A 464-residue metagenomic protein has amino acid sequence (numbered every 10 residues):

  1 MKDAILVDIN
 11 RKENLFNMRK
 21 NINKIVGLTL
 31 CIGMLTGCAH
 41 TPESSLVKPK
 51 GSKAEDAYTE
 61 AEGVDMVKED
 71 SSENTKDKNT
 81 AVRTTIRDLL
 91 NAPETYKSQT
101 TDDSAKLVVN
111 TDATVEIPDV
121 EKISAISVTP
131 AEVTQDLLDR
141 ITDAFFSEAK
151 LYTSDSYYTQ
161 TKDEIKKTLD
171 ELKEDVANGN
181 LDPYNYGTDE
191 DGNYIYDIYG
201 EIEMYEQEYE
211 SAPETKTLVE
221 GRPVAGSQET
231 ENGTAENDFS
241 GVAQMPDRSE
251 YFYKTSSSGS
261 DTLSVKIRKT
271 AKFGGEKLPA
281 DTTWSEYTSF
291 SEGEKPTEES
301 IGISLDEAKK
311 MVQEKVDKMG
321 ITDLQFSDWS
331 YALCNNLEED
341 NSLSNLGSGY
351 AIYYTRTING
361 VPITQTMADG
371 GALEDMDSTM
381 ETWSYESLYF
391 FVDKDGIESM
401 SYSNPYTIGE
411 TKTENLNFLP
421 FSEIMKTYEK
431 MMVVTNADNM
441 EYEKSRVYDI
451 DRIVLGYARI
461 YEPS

Functional and structural regions predicted by a protein language model:
M1-N17: Short, Lys/Arg-enriched N-terminal segments with co-localized hydrophobic residues within the first ~10-30 amino acids
F16-V26: Bacterial N-terminal signal peptides that target proteins for export
L28-I32: Hydrophobic alpha-helical membrane-embedded or membrane-associated segments
M34-G37: C-terminal motif of bacterial Sec signal peptides marking the signal peptidase cleavage site
A39-D369: Preferential activation on post-signal-peptide N-terminal prodomains/segments of secreted or lumenal proteins
T262-E294, S300-G302, W383-F390, K394-F418 (+1 more regions): A short, surface-exposed interaction/processing loop segment used at functional sites
M311-L388, G396-S464: Segments that shape or occlude catalytic/ligand-binding pockets
